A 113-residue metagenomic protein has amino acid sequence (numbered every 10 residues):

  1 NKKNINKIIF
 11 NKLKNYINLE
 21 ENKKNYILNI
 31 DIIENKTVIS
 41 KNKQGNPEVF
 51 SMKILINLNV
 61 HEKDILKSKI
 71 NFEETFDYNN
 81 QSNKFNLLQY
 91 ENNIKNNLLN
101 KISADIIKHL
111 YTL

Functional and structural regions predicted by a protein language model:
N1-K7: Post-signal peptide N-terminal segment of mature Sec-exported envelope proteins
K2, F72-E73: Generic preference for hydrophobic/aromatic residues in regular secondary structure cores
N11-Y16, E20-K69, T75-N93, N100 (+1 more regions): Surface-exposed short loop/turn segments
